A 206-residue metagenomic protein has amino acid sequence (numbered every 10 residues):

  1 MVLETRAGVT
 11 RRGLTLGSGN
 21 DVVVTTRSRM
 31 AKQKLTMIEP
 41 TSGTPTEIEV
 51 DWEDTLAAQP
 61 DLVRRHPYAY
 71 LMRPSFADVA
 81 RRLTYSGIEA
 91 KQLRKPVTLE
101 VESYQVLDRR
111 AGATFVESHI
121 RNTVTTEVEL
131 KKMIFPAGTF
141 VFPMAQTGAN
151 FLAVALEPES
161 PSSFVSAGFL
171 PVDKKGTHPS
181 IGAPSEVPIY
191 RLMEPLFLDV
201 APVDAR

Functional and structural regions predicted by a protein language model:
M1-V101: Hard-cation-handling environments
A7-S28, R110-V116, P171-K174, P188-L192 (+1 more regions): Short, charged low-complexity intrinsically disordered segments located at boundaries of structured domains
I48-D51, S118-N122, T177-H178: A short linear-motif detector with a strong N-terminal bias
A58, V63, A80-T139, P143: Substrate-recognition/cap regions that form aromatic- and gly/pro-loop-enriched pockets for small-molecule ligands
Y70-P74, G138-Q146: Short, hydrophobic/proline-enriched secondary-structure or compact coil segments at domain edges
T147-L152, L156-R206: Accessory, solvent-exposed terminal regions and/or long lumenal/extracellular loops of proteins
